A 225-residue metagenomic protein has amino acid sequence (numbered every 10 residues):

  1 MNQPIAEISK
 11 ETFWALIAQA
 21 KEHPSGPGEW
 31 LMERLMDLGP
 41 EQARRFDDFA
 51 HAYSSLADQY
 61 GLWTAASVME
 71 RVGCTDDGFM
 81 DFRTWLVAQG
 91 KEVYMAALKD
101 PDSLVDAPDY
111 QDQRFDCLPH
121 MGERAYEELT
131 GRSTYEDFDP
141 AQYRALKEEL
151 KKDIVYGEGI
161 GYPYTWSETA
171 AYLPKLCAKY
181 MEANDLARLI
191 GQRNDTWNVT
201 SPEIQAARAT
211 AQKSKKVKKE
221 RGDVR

Functional and structural regions predicted by a protein language model:
M1-Q42, R188-E203: N-terminal leader/targeting peptides and immediately adjacent processing regions
W14-Q19, E33, D48-S55, D77-E92 (+1 more regions): Short, hydrophobic/amphipathic alpha-helical patches that form generic packing surfaces within helical domains
D37-C74, F79: A glycine-rich, hydrophobic loop/mini-helix early in the fold
E41-R44, L56-W63, K91-E92, G131 (+3 more regions): Intrinsically disordered or highly flexible coil/loop and linker segments, enriched in small and charged/polar residues
S67-L98, L104: Hydrophobic/aromatic-rich, well-ordered segments within soluble, folded domains that form packed cores
Y94, D100-P108, D112-D185, L189-R193: Basic, alpha-helical nucleic-acid-binding regions used in initiation and control of genome expression
I204-R225: Non-Sec secretion/translocation targeting segments of pathogen effectors
